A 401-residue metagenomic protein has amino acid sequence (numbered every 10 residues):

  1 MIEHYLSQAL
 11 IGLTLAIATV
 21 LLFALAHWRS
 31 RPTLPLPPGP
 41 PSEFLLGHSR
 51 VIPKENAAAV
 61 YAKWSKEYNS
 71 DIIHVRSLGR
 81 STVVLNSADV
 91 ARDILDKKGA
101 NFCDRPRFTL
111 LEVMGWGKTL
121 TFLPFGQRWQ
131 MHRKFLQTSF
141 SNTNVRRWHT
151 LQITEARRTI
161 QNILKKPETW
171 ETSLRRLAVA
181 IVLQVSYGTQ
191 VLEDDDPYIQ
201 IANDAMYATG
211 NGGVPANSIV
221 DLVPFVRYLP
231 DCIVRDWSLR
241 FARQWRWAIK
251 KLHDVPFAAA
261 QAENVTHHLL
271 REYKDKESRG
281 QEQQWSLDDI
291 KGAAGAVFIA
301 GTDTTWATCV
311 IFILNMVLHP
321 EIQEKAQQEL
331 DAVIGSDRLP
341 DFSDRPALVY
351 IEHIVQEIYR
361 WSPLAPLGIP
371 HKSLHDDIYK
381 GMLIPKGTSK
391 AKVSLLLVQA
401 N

Functional and structural regions predicted by a protein language model:
I2-G115, M131, I153-R158, P370-K372 (+1 more regions): N-terminal membrane-proximal hinge/A-helix region immediately C-terminal to the signal-anchor transmembrane segment
P38-P41, I153, Q200-Y207, E263-E272 (+2 more regions): Cytochrome P450 I-helix active-site segment
P41-A62, S81, F108-Y187, Q200-A258 (+2 more regions): Cytochrome P450 catalytic-domain helical core, especially the substrate-recognition surface and oxygen-activation
E43-L45, I73-S77, S81-N86, L120-F122 (+7 more regions): Conserved, well-structured core segments
L85-A88, S186, P256, T308-I313 (+1 more regions): Hydrophobic, repeat-rich solenoid/adaptor surfaces of innate immune receptors and signaling proteins
A91-D96, L192, L397-N401: Cytochrome P450 core scaffold surrounding the K-helix E-X-X-R motif and the conserved "meander" helix-loop region
A178, T304-I322, Q327-E329, L395: Cytochrome P450 catalytic-core helices
K386, K392-N401: Conserved cytochrome P450 K-helix/beta-meander segment immediately N-terminal to the heme-binding cysteine loop
